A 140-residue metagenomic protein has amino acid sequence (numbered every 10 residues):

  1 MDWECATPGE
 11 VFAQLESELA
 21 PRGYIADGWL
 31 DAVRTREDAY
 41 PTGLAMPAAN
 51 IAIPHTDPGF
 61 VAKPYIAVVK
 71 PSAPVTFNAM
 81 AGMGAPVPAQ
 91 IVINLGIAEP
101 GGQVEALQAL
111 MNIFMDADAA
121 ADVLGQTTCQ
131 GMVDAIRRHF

Functional and structural regions predicted by a protein language model:
M1-F140: Cytosolic covalent-transfer regions centered on His/Cys nucleophiles that carry phosphoryl or persulfide groups
